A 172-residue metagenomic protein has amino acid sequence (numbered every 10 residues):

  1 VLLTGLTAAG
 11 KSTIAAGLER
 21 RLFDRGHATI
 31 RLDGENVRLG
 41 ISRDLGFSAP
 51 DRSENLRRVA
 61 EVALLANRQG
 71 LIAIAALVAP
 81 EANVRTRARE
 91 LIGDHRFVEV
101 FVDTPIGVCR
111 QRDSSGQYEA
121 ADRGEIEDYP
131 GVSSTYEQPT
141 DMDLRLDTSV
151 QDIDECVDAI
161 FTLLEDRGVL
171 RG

Functional and structural regions predicted by a protein language model:
L3: Hydrophobic anchor at the beta1->P-loop junction of P-loop NTPases
L6: P-loop (Walker A) phosphate-binding loop of NTP-binding proteins
A9: ATP-binding Walker
S12, A16-L64, R68: Conserved substrate/cofactor phosphate-moiety recognition/catalytic segment in nucleotide-dependent phosphotransferases
R31, F97-F101, D143-R145: Conserved beta-strand scaffold positions in the cores of enzyme catalytic domains, especially in NTP/NDP-utilizing
G40-F47, D51, A63-D122, D128: ATP-dependent NMP and nucleoside kinases share a basic, alpha-helical "lid"
D103-A159, R167-G172: Small-molecule kinase domains that catalyze NTP-dependent phosphoryl transfer to phosphate-bearing small molecules
